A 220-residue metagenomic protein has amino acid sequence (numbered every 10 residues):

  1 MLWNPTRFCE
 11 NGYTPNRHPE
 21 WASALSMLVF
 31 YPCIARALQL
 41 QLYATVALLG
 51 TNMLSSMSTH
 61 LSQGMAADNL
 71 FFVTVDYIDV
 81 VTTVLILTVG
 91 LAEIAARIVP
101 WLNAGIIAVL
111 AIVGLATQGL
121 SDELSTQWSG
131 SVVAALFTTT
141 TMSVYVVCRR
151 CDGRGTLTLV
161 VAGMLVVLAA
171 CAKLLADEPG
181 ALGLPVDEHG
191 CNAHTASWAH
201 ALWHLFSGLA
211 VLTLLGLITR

Functional and structural regions predicted by a protein language model:
L2-R220: Multi-pass alpha-helical transmembrane bundles in non-GPCR membrane proteins that perform intramembrane catalysis
